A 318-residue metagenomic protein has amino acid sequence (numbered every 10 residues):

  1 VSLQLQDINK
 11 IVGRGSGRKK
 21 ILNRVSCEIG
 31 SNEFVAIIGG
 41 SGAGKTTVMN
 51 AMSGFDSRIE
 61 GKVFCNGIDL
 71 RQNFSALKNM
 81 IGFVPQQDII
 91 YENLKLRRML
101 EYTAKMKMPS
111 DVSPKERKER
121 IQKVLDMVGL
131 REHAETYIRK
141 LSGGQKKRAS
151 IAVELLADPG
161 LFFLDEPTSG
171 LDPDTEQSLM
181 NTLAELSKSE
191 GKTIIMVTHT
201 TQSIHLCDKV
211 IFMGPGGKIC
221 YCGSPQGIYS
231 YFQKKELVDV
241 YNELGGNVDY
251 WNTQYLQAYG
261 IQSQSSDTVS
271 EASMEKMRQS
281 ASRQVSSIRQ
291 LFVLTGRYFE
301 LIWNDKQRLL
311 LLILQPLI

Functional and structural regions predicted by a protein language model:
V1-R18, R24, G40, K62 (+4 more regions): Topological signature of polytopic alpha-helical transporters
S53: Helix-to-loop junction immediately C-terminal to a conserved catalytic motif
Q87, E92-P109, R120: Q-loop/switch helix immediately C-terminal to the Walker
L94, L141, E154-L155: ABC ATPase signature
E101, E116-H133: Conserved ABC ATPase "signature" region
I151-A152, L179: Hydrophobic anchor residue at the start of the ABC signature
L156-G160: A short, proline-enriched helix->beta-strand linker immediately N-terminal to the Walker B motif in ABC-type P-loop
F162-D165: Catalytic Walker B motif of ABC-type/P-loop ATPase nucleotide-binding domains
